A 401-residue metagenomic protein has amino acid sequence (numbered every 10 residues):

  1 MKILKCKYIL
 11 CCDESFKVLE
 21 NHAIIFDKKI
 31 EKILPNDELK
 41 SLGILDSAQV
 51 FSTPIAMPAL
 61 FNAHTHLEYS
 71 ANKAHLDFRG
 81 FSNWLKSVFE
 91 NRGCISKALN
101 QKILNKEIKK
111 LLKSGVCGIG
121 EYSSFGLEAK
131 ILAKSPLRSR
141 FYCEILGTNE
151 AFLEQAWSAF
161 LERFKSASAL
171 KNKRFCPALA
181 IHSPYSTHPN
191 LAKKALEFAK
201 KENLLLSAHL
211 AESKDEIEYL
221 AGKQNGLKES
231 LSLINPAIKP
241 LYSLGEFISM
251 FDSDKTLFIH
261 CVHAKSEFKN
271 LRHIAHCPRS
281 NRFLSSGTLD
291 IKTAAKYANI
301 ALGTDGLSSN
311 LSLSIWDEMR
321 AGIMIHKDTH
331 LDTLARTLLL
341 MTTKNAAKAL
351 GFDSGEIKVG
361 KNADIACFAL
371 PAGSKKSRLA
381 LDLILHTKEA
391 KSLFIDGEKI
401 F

Functional and structural regions predicted by a protein language model:
M1-L42, K348, F352, E398: N-terminal metal-binding scaffold of metallo-dependent hydrolase/deaminase domains
K2-K5, K40-W84, N105, K113: Replace "His-x-His-based motif
K7, I24, K28, T53 (+13 more regions): Divalent metal-coordination and catalytic microenvironments
I25, I55-A56, K73-P136, S158-N172: Alpha-helical scaffold segments that flank or form the walls of functional sites
S70-K102, R140-C143, S213-S253, G322-D332: Active-site gating loops and adjacent loop-to-helix segments of metal-dependent hydrolytic enzymes
R174-G303, L307: Active-site core of metal-dependent hydrolases
L289-P371: His/Asp/Glu-enriched, well-ordered alpha-helical/loop segment that forms or immediately abuts the divalent-metal
N362-F401: C-terminal cap of metal-dependent C-N hydrolases
